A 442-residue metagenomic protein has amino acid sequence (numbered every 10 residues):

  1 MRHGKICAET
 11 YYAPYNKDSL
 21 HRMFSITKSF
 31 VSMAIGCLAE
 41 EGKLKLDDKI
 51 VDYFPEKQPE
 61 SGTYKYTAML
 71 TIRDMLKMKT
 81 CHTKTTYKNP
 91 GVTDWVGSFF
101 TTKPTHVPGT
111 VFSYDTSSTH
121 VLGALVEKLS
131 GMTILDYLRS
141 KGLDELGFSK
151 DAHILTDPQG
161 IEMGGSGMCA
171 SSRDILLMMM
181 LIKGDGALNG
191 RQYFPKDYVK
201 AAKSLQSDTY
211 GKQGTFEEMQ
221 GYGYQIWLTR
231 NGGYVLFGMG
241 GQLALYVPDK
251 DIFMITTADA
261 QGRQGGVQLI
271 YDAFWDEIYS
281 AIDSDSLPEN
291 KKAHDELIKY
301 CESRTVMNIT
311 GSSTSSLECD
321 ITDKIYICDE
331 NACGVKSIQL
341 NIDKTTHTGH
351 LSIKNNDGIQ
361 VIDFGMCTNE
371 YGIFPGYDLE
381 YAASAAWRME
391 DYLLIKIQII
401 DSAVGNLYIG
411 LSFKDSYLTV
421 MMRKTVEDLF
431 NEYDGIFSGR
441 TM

Functional and structural regions predicted by a protein language model:
M1-Y15, D251-M254: A short, well-structured edge-of-sheet supersecondary motif
G4, H21-D47, M75, L122-V126 (+1 more regions): Active-site SXXK
R22, E41-T80, T101, S130-S166 (+1 more regions): Active-site helix/loop module of the DD-peptidase/beta-lactamase fold, centered on the serine-lysine SxxK catalytic
S118-L125, G164-A187, Q242-D259, W275: Active-site-proximal alpha-helical segments within enzyme catalytic domains
D144-K203: Active-site-proximal binding-pocket segments
A152, V199-T257: Active-site Gly/Thr loop motif
G238-I309: Structured C-terminal helix/loop/strand segments within mature extracytoplasmic catalytic/sensor domains
K291-M442: Peripheral terminal and inter-domain segments
